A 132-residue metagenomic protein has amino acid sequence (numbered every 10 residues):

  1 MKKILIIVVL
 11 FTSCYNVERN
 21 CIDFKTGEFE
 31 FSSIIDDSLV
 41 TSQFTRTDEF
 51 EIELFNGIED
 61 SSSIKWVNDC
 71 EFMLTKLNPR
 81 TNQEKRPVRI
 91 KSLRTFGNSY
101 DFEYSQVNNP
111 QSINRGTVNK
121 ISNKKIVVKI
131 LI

Functional and structural regions predicted by a protein language model:
M1-V8: Sec-dependent signal peptide recognition, specifically the positively charged N-region followed immediately by
F11-S13: C-terminal motif of bacterial Sec signal peptides marking the signal peptidase cleavage site
Y15-V17: Bacterial signal peptide processing site
C21-D37: Tryptophan-anchored aromatic micro-motifs
V40-V67, F72: N-terminal glycine/threonine-rich, aromatic-flanked beta-hairpin/loop signature
S42-R46, S61-K65, P87-R94, R115-N119: Hydrophobic/aromatic beta-strand elements that line small-molecule binding cavities or substrate pockets in beta-rich
L74-Q106: An anionic, turn-rich surface loop/hairpin at beta-sheet edges that serves as a generic interaction/coordination patch
